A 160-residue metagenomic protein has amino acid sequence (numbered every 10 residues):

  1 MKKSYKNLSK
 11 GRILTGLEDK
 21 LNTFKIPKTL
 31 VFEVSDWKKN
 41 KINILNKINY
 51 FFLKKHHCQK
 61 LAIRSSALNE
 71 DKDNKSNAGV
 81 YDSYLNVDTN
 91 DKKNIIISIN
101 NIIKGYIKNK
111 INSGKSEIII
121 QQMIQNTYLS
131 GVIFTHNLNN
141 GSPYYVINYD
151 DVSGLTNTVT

Functional and structural regions predicted by a protein language model:
M1-T160: Nucleotide/phosphate-binding sheet-loop regions of phosphoryl- and nucleotidyl-transfer enzymes
